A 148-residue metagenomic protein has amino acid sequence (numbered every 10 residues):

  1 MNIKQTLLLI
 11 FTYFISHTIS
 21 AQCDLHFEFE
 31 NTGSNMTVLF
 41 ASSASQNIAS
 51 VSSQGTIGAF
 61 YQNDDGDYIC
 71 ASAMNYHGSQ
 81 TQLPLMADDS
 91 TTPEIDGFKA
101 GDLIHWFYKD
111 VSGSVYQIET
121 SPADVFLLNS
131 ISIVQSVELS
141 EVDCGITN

Functional and structural regions predicted by a protein language model:
M1-L7: Bacterial N-terminal signal peptides that target proteins for export
L7-I10, S16-N148: Primarily marks secretory-pathway-exposed extracellular/lumenal segments that are disulfide- and glycosylation-prone
